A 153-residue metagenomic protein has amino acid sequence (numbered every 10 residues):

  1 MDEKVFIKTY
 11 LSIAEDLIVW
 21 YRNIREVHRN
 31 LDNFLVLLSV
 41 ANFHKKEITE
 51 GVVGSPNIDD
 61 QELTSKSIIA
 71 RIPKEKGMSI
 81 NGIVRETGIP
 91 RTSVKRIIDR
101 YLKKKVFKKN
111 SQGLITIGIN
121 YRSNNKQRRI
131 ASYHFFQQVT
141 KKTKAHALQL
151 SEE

Functional and structural regions predicted by a protein language model:
M1-L38, N42: N-terminal leader segment of winged-helix/HTH proteins
R22, D99, K103-V106, K141-L148: Charged/polar positions within long, soluble alpha-helices
D32, K76-S79, S93-I97: Amphipathic alpha-helical interface surfaces
L35-K76: Short helix->loop/beta-hairpin flanking segments within DNA-binding domains
Q61-K66, S79, V106, S111-F136: Short, cationic-aromatic polyanion-contact patches
I69-A70, E75-R85, Y101: A short alpha-helical element within helix-turn-helix/winged-helix DNA-binding domains across DNA-binding proteins
G88-K103: Short amphipathic alpha-helical interaction segments
A131-E153: Amphipathic alpha-helical dimerization/coiled-coil segments that flank or bridge DNA-binding/regulatory modules
